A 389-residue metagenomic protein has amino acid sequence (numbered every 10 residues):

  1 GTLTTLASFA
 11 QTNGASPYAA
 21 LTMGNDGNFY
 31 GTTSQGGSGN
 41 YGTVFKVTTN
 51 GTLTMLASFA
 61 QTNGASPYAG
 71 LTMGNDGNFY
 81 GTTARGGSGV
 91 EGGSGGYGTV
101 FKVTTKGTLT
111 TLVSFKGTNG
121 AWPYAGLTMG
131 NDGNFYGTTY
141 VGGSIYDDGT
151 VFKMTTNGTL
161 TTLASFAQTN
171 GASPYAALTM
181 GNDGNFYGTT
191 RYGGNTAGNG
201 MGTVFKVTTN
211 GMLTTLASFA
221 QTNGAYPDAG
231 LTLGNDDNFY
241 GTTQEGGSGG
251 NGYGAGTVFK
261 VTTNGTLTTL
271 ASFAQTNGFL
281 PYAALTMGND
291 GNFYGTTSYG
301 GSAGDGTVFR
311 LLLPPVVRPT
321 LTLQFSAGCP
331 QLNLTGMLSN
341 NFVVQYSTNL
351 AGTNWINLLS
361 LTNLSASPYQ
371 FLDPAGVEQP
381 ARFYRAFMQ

Functional and structural regions predicted by a protein language model:
G1-C329, M337, F387: Extracellular beta-propeller repeat domains
L313-Q389: Short, composition-biased motifs enriched in small/polar/acidic residues
